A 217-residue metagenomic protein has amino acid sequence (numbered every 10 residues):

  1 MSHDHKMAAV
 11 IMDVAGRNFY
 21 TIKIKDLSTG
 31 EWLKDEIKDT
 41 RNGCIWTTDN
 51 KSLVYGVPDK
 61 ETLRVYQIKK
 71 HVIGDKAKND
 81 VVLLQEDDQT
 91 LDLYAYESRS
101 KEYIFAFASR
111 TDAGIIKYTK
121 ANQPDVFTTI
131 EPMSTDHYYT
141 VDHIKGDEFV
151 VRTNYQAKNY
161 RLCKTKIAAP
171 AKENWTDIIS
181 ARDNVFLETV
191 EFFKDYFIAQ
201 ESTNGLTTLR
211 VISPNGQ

Functional and structural regions predicted by a protein language model:
M1-Q217: Peripheral, non-catalytic segments that deliver or gate enzyme domains
